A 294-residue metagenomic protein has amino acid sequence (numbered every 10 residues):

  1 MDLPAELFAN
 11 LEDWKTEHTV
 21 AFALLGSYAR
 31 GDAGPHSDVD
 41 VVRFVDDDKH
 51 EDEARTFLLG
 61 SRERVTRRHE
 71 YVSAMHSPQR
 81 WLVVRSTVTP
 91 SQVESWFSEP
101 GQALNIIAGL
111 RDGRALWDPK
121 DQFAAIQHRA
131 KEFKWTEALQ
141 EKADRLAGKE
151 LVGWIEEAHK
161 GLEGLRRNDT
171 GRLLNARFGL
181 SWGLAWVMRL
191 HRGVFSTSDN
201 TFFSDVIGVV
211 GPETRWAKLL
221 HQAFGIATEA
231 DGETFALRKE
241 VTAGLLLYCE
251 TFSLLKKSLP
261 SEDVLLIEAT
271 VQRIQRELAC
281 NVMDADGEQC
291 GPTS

Functional and structural regions predicted by a protein language model:
M1-H18, A23-H36, V42-G109: Metal-dependent nucleotidyltransferase catalytic core
D2, E6, N10, Q92 (+6 more regions): Exposed alpha-helical structural elements
A9-A21, P119-Q127, K257-L266: Short N-terminal helix-initiation segments at or just after the protein's N-terminus
F22-V45, P119-R145, V271: Short secondary-structure boundary segments
R67-D169: Conserved NTP/Mg2+-binding pocket subregion across the NTase superfamily
E137-S294: Conserved nucleotidyltransferase catalytic core and NTase-mimicking acidic/glycine-rich helix/loop elements in nucleic
